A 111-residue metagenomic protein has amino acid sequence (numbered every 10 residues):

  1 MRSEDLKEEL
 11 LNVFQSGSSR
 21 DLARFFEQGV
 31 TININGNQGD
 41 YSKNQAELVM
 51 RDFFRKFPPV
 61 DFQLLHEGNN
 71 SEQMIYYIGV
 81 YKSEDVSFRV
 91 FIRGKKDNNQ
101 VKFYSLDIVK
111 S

Functional and structural regions predicted by a protein language model:
M1-N12, R24: Short, low-complexity N-terminal intrinsically disordered segments enriched in polar/charged residues
S3, Q15, G39-K43: Solvent-exposed, acidic/flexible segments
L6, L10, S18, Q45-M50: Stable alpha-helical elements in mature extracytoplasmic
S18-G29: Short, well-ordered alpha-helical segments enriched in acidic and aromatic residues
I32-G39: A short gly/proline-enriched turn/hairpin at secondary-structure junctions
N44, V60-Q63, E67, Q100-V109: Mature soluble domains of exported/periplasmic/lumenal proteins and thiol-rich metal-chelating peptides
L48-V86: Surface-exposed, charged secondary-structure patches
S87-S111: Short beta-strand edge/turn micro-motifs at domain boundaries
